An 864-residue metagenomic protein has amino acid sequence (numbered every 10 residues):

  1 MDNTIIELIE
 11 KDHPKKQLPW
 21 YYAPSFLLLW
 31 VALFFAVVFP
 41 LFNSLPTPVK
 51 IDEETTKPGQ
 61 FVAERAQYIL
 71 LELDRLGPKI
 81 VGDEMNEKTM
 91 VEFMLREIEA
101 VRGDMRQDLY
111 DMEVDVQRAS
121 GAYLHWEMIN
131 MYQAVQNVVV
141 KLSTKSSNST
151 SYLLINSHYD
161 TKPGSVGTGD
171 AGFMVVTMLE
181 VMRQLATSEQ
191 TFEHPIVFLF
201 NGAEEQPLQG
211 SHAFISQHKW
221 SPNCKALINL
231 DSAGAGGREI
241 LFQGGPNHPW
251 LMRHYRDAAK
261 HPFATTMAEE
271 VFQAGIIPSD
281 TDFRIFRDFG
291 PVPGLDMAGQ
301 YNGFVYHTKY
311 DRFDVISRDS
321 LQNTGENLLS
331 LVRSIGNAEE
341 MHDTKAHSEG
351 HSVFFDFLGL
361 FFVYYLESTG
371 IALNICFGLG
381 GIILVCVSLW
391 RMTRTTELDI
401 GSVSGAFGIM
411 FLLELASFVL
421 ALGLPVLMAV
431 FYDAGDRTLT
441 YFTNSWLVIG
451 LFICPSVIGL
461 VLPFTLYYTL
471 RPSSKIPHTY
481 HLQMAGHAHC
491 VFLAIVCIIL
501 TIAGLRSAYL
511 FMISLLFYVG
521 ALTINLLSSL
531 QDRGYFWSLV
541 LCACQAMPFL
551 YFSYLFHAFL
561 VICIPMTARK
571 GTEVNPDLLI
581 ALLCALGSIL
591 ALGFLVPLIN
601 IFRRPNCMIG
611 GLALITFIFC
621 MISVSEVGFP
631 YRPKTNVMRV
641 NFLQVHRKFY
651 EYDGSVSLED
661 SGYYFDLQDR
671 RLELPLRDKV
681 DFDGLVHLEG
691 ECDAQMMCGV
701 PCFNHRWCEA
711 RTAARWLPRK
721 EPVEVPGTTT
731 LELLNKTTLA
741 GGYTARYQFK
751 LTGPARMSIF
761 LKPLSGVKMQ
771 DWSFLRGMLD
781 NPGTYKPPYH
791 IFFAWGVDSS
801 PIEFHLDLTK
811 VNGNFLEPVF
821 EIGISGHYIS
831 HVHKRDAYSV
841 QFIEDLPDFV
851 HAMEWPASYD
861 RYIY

Functional and structural regions predicted by a protein language model:
M1-P14: Short, low-complexity, Lys/Arg-enriched N-terminal segments of secretory-pathway carbohydrate enzymes
N3, S25-P40, F377-H705: Alpha-helical transmembrane segments of integral membrane proteins
K11-L33: Start-transfer (signal-anchor) and selected internal transmembrane alpha helices of multi-pass inner/ER membrane
L41-F61, Y631-R639: Ser/Thr/Pro/Gly-rich low-complexity linker/stalk segments immediately outside membranes or between
P48-Y364, S765-G766, D771-K810: Soluble extramembrane regions of membrane proteins in the secretory/endomembrane system
E92-I129, Q133-V139, V175-V176, D257-K260 (+1 more regions): Extracytosolic and intramembrane catalytic regions of membrane-associated proteins in envelope/secretory systems
H218, P222-I240, A372-T395: C-terminal domain-closing interface element
A346-I382, E397-F407: Cytosolic-side membrane-insertion boundary helix
